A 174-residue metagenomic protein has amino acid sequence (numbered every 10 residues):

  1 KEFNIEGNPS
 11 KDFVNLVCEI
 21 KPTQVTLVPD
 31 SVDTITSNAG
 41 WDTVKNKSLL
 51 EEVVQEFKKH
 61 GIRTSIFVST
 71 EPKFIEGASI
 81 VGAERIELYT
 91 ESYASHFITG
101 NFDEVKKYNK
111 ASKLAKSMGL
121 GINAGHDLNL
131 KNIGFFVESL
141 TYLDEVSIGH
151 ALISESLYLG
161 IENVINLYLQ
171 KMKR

Functional and structural regions predicted by a protein language model:
K1, I20-V25, K59, S79-I86 (+1 more regions): Glycine-enriched alpha-helix->loop->beta-strand junction motifs that scaffold or abut catalytic
K1-N46: Glycine/small-residue-rich loop that forms an oxyanion/phosphate-binding "nest" at active or ligand-binding sites
F3-G7, V25-L27, T64-I66, I86-L88 (+2 more regions): Hydrophobic faces of well-ordered beta-strands that scaffold small-molecule active sites in alpha/beta enzyme cores
K11-E19, E71-V81, I122, L128-L143: Catalytic cores of alpha/beta
L27-T34, R85-F97, T141-I161: Glycine-rich phosphate-binding active-site loops on the catalytic face of alpha/beta enzymes
A39, G100-N101, E155-R174: C-terminal helical cap(s) of enzyme catalytic domains, especially alpha/beta-barrels
L50-G61, S79, N109-S117, L169-K173: Surface-exposed amphipathic alpha-helices with a cationic face
R63-A115: Histidine/lysine/aspartate-rich catalytic loop segments that bind and position anionic ligands
